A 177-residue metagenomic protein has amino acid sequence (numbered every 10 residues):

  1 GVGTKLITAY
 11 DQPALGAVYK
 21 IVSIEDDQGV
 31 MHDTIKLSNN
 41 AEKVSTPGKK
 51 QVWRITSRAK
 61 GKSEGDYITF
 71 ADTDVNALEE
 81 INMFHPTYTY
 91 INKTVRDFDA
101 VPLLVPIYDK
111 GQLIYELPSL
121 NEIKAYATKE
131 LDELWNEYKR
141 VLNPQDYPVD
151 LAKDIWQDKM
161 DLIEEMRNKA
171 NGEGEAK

Functional and structural regions predicted by a protein language model:
V2-K177: Gly/Ser/Thr/Ala-enriched C-terminal appendages of enzymes
